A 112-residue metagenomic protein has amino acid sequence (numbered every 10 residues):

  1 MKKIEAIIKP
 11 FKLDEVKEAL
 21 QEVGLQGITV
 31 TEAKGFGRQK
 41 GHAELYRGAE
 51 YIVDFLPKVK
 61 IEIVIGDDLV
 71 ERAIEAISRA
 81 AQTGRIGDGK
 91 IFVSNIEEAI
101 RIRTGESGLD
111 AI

Functional and structural regions predicted by a protein language model:
M1-I112: Positively charged, small/polar-rich N-terminal and surface patches that mediate targeting and assembly and bind
